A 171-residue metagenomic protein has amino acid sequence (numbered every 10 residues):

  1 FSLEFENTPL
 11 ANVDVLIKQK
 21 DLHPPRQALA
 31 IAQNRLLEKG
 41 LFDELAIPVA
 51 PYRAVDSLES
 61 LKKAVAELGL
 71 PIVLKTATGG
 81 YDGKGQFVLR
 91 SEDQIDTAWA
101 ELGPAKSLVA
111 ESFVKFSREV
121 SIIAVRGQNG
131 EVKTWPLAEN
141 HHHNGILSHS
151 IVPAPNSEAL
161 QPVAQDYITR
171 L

Functional and structural regions predicted by a protein language model:
F1-L68, G79-G80: Conserved N-proximal alpha/beta basic substrate-recognition cap immediately N-terminal to, or forming the N-lobe
F5, T76-A77, S112-F113: Short secondary-structure boundary segments
K20, L45, L68-P71, E101-A105 (+1 more regions): Alpha-helix boundary/capping residues
D21, L41-I47, K75-G83, H142-P153: Acidic/polar active-site rim loop that often engages polyanionic ligands
P51, P71-L74, K106-E111: A short linear hydrophobic-aromatic micro-motif
K63, K84, D96-T97: Unchanged
L89-L171: Internal nucleotide-binding/catalytic subdomain
